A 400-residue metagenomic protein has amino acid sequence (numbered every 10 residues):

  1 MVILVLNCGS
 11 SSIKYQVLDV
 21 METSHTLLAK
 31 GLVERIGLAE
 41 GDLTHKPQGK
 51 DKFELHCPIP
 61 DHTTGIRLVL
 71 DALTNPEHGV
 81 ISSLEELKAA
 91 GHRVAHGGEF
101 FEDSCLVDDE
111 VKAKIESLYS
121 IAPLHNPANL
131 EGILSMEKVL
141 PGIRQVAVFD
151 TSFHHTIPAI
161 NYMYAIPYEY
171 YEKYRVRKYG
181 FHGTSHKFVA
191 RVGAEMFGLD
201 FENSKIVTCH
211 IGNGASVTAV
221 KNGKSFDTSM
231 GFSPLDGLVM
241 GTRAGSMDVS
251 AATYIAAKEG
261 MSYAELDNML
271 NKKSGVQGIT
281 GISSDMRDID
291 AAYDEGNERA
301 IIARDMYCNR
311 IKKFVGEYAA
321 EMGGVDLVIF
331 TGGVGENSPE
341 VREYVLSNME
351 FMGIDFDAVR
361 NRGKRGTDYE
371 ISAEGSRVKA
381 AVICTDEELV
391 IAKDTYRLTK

Functional and structural regions predicted by a protein language model:
M1-G98: N-terminal glycine/serine-rich phosphate-binding loop of ATP-dependent small-molecule kinases, especially carbohydrate
C8-G9, H92-A95, I211, V325 (+1 more regions): Glycine-rich beta-strand-to-loop/alpha-helix junction loops that act as flexible
A72-L87, G193-D200, V315-D326: Phosphate/pyrophosphate-binding loops at sites that engage ATP/ADP/AMP, CoA/4′-phosphopantetheine, polyphosphate
L73, E77-H125, V146, F153-N161: Short beta-strand-loop/turn "lid" adjacent to the catalytic site in phosphate-handling enzymes
F153-K258: Glycine-rich phosphate-binding loop of actin/hexokinase-like ATP-binding domains
K221, F226-S262, N268, G332-G363: Catalytic phosphate/nucleotide-handling subdomain of diverse soluble enzymes
N268, G275-I279, M286-E321: Adenine-nucleotide phosphate-binding core of ATP-dependent small-molecule kinases
I301, D305-I329, G335-K400: Internal helix-turn-beta structural module
